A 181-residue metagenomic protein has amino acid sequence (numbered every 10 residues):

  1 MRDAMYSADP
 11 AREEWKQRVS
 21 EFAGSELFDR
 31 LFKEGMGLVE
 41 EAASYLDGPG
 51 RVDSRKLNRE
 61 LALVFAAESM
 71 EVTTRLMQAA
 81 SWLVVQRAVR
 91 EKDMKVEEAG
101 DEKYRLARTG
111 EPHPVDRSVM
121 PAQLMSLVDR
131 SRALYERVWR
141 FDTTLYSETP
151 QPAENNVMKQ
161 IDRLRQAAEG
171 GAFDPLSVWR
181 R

Functional and structural regions predicted by a protein language model:
R2-R181: Surface-exposed peri-terminal alpha-helical interaction modules
